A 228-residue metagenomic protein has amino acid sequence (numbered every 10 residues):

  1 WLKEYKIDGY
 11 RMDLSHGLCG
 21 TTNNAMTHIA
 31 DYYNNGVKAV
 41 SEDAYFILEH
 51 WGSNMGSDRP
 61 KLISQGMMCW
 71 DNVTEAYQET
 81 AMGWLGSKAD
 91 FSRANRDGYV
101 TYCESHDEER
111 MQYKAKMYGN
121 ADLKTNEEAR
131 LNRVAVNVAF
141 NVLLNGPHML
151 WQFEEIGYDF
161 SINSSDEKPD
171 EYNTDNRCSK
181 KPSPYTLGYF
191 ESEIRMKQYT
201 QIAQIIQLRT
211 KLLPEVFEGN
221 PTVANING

Functional and structural regions predicted by a protein language model:
W1-T21: Active-site groove signature of glycoside hydrolases
G9, Y45, W151: Hydrophobic "anchor" residues on beta-strands that sit immediately upstream of conserved functional sites
L14-C103, E108, R130, A139-L143 (+1 more regions): Active-site-proximal helices and loops of the catalytic beta/alpha 8
K88, G119-V138: Aromatic-anchored helix/helix-loop segment that forms the rim or "lid" of small-molecule/cofactor binding pockets
R110-Q112: Short, solvent-exposed loop/turn elements at domain surfaces
K114-K116: Short acidic, glycine/proline-rich loop/turn micro-motifs
